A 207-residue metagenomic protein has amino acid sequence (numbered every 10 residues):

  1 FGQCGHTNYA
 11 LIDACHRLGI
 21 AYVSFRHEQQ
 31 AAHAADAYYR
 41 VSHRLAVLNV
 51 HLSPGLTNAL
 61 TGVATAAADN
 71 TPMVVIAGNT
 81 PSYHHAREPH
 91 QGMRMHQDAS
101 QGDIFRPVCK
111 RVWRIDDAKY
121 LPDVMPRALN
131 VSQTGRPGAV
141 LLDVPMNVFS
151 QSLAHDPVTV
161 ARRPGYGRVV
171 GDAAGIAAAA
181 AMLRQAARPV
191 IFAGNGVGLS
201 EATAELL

Functional and structural regions predicted by a protein language model:
F1-L207: N-terminal alpha/beta PP-like core and its mobile active-site loop of ThDP/TPP-dependent enzymes
